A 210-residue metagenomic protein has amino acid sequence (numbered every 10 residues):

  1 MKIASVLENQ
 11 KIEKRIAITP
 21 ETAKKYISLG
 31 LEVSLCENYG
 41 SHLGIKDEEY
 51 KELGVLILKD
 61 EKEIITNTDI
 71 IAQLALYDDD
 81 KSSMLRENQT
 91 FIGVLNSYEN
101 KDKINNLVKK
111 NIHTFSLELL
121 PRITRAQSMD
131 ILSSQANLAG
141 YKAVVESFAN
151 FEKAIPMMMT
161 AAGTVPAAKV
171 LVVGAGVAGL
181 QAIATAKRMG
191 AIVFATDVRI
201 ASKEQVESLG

Functional and structural regions predicted by a protein language model:
K2, D80-K169: Glycine/serine-rich phosphate-binding loop and adjoining beta1-alpha1 elements at the start of nucleotide-handling
K2-N106, K110: An N-terminal-biased, well-structured beta-alpha scaffold segment characteristic of Rossmann-like dinucleotide-binding
V6-H42, A154-G210: Glycine-rich phosphate/diphosphate-binding loop of Rossmann-like nucleotide-binding domains
G44-K46, D69, R125-Q127, Q205-V206: Short Asp/Glu-rich motifs
Y50-G54, I131-Q135, G210: Short, hinge-like loop/turn segments at secondary-structure boundaries
T66, L138-Y141, V145, L180 (+1 more regions): A broad detector of short, well-ordered amphipathic alpha-helices that serve as recognition/interaction surfaces
T68-D69, N111, G190, G210: Residue-level detector of structured alpha->beta connecting loops
L76, L138, G176-V177: Residue-level detector of alpha-helix initiation sites
